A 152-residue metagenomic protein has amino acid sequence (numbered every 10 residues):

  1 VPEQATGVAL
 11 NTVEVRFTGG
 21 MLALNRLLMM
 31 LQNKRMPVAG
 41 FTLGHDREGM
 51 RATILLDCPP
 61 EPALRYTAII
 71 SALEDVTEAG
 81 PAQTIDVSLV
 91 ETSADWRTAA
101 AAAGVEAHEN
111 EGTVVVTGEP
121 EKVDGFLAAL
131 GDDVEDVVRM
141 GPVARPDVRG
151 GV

Functional and structural regions predicted by a protein language model:
V1-M50, L55, P60-V152: Long, contiguous binding/interaction regions
